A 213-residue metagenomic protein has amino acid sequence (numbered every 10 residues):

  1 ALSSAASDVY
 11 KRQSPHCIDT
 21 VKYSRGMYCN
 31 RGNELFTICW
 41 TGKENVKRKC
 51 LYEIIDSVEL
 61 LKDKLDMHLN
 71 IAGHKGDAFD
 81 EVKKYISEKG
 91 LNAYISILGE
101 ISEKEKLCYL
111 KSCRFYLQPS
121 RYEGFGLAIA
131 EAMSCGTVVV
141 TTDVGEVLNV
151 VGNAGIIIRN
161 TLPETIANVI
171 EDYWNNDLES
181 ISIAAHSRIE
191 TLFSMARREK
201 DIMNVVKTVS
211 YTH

Functional and structural regions predicted by a protein language model:
A1-A6, Y10-Q13, Y211-H213: Single conserved hydrophobic/aromatic residue that forms the stacking wall/gate of nucleotide- or nucleobase-binding
C17: Carbohydrate-associated surface elements
M27-K49, I55-V58, N70: Conserved donor-binding/catalytic core segment of Leloir-type glycosyltransferases
V82-I101: Nucleotide-activated donor-binding/catalytic signature segment of Leloir-type glycosyltransferases, i.e., the conserved
E100-I101, C108-C113: Short alpha-helical donor nucleotide-sugar binding micro-motif in glycosyltransferases
R121: Aromatic "clamp/platform" in nucleotide-sugar-dependent glycosyltransferases that forms part of the donor/acceptor
V138-T141: Short hydrophobic beta-strand element within catalytic cores of glycosyltransferases and related nucleotide-activated
I156-P163, D172-D177: Conserved acidic donor-binding segment of nucleotide-sugar-dependent glycosyltransferases
